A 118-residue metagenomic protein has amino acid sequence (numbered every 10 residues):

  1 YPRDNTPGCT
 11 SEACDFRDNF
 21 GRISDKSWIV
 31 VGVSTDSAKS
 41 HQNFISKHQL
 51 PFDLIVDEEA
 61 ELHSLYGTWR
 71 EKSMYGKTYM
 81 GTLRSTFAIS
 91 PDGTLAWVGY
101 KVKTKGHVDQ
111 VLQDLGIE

Functional and structural regions predicted by a protein language model:
Y1-E118: Chalcogenol-based redox active-site neighborhoods
